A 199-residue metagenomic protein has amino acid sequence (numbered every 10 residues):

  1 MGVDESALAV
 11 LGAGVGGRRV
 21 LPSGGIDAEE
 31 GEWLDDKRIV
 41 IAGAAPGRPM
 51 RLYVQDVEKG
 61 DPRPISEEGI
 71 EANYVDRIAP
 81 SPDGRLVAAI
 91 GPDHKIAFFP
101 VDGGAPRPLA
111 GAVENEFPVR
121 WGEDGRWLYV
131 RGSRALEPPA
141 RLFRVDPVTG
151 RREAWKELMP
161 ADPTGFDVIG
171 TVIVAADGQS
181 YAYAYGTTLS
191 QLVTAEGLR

Functional and structural regions predicted by a protein language model:
M1, V20-A44, E68-G91, I96 (+2 more regions): Conserved beta-propeller blade repeats
G2-E5, A45-P49, H94, R134-P138 (+1 more regions): Short glycine/acidic-enriched loop and turn motifs that connect beta-strands
V3, V10-E29, Q55-V75, G91 (+3 more regions): Multi-bladed beta-propeller domains
D35, P138, R151: Residues that flank catalytic or metal-binding motifs in active/ligand-binding sites
L52: Conserved protein kinase catalytic-loop anchor
R126-Y129, P138, L142: Acidic glycine/aspartate-rich repeat arrays in secreted/surface proteins
R152-A154, Y183-G186, Q191, G197: Transmembrane-helix exit segments and adjacent C-terminal regions of multi-pass membrane proteins
